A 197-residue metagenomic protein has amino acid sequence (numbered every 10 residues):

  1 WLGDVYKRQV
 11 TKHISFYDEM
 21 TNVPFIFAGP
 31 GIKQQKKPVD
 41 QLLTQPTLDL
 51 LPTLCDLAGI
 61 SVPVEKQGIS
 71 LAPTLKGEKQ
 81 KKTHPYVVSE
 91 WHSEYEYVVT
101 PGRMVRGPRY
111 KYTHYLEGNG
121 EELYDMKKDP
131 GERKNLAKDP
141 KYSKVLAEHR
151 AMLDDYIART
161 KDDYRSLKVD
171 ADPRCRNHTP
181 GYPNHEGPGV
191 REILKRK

Functional and structural regions predicted by a protein language model:
G3-K37, L42-P46, G181: Histidine-centered active-site microenvironments of extracellular/periplasmic hydrolases and transferases
D4, K37-P101, K134, K138 (+2 more regions): Polar, surface-exposed loop/tail segments that function as active-site lids or cofactor/substrate-recognition elements
L50, L136-K197: Long, internal low-complexity/basic segments
P108-Y110: Well-ordered beta-strand scaffold positions
T113-Y115: Short beta-strand micro-motifs enriched in acidic
D129: Intrinsically disordered, low-complexity polar regions and short flexible loop motifs
